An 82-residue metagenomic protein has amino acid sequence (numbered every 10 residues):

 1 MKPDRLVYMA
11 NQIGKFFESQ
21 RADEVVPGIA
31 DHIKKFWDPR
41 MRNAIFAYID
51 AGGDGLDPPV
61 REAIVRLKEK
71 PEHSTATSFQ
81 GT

Functional and structural regions predicted by a protein language model:
M1-T82: Intrinsically disordered, low-complexity, basic-enriched segments
